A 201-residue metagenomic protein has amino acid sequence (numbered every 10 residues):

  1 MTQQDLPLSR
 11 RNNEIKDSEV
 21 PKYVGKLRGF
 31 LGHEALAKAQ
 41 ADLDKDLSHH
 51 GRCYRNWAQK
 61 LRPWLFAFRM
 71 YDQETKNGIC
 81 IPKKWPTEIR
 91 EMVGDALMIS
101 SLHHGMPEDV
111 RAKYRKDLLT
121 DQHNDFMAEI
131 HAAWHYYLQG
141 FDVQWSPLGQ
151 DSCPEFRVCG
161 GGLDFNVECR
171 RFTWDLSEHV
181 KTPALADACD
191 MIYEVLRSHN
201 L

Functional and structural regions predicted by a protein language model:
T2-R52, N56, T75-M98, F172-L201: Metal-dependent nuclease catalytic core centered on acidic motifs
R69-F126: Feature for intrinsically disordered/low-complexity regulatory segments and propeptides
A96-D109, I130, L138-V143, F156-R157: Surface segments flanking catalytic/ligand-binding clefts of nucleic-acid enzymes
V110-W145, I192-L201: Acidic-basic catalytic patches of nuclease active cores, encompassing PD-(D/E)XK and other metal-cofactor nuclease
H131-Y137, F165-L176: Short, Lys/Arg-enriched charge-dense amphipathic segments
F141, G161, F172: Residue-level marker of positions within ordered structural domains that often coincide with functionally constrained
S146, D151-C169: Short acidic loop-to-beta-strand element that houses the catalytic metal-binding Asp/Glu of nuclease active sites
